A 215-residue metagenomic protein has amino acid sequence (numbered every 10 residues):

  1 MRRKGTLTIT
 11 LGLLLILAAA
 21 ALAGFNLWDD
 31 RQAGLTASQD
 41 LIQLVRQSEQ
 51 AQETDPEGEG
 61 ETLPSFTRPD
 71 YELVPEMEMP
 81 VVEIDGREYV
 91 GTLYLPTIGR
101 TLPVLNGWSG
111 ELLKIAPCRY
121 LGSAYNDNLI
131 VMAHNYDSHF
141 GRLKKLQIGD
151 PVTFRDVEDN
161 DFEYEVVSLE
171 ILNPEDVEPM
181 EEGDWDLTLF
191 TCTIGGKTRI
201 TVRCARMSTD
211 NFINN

Functional and structural regions predicted by a protein language model:
R3-N215: Solvent-exposed, non-transmembrane regions of membrane-associated and secreted proteins
